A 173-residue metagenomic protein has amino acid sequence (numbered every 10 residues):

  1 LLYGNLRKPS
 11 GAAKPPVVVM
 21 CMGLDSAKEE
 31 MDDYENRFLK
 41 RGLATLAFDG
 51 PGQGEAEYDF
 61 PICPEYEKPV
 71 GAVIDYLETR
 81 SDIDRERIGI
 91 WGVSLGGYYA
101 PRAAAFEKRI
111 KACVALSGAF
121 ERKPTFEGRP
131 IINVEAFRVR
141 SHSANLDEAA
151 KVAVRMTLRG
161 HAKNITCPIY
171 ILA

Functional and structural regions predicted by a protein language model:
L2-K8: A short loop-to-beta-strand scaffold at the N-terminal edge of the catalytic core in hydrolase folds
K14-G23: Short beta-strand element of the alpha/beta-hydrolase
C21, F48-G50, L116: Alpha/beta-hydrolase
E30, R37, F60-E86, R102: Alpha/beta-hydrolase active-site loop
F38-E55: Conserved alpha/beta-hydrolase
Y76-G128: Primarily recognizes the serine-hydrolase "nucleophile elbow" in alpha/beta-hydrolase and SGNH/GDSL folds
P124-H161, C167: Mobile cap/lid helix-loop segments that gate and shape the active-site cleft of serine hydrolases
I165-T166, I171-A173: Short beta-strand/loop motif that positions the catalytic acidic residue of the alpha/beta-hydrolase fold
